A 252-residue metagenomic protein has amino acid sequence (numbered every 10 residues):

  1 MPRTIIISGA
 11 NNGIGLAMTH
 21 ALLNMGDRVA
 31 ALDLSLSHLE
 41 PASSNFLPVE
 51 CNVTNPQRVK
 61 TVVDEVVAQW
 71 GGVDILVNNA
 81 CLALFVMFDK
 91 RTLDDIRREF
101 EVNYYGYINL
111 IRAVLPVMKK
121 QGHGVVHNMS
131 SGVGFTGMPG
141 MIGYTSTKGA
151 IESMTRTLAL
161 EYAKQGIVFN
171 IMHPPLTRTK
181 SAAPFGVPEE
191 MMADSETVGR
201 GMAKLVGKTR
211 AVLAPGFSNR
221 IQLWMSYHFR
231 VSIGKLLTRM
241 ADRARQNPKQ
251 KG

Functional and structural regions predicted by a protein language model:
N11-N12: Conserved glycine-rich cofactor-binding loop
M87-F88, T92-R97: Substrate-binding pocket helix/loop in short-chain dehydrogenase/reductase
D89, M138-I142: Active-site loop immediately N-terminal to the catalytic Tyr-X3-Lys motif of short-chain dehydrogenase/reductase
I111, T147: Active-site helix of classical SDR
P116, L160-K164: Alpha-helical segment proximal to the catalytic Tyr-Lys
S131: Residue(s) in the substrate-gating loop at a strand-loop-helix junction that position the organic substrate next
I171, V187-Y227: C-terminal helical subdomain
